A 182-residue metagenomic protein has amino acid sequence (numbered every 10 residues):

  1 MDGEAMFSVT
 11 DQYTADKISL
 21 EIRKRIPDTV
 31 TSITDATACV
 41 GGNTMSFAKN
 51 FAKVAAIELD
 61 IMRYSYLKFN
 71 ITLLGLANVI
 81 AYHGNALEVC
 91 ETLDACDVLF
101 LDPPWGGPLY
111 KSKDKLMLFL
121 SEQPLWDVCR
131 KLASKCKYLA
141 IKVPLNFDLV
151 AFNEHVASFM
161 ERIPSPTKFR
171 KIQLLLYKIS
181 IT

Functional and structural regions predicted by a protein language model:
M1-S32, C39-V40, K49: S-adenosyl-L-methionine
T34, A55: Conserved beta-strand positions in the Rossmann-like core of class I SAM-dependent methyltransferases
A38-V40, I61, E88, W105-G106 (+1 more regions): Short, glycine/acidic-enriched loop or turn micro-motifs at the edges of active sites
T44-M45: Conserved SAM-dependent methyltransferase scaffold
I57-V98: S-adenosyl-L-methionine
L93-R162: S-adenosylmethionine
V150-T182: Class I S-adenosyl-L-methionine
